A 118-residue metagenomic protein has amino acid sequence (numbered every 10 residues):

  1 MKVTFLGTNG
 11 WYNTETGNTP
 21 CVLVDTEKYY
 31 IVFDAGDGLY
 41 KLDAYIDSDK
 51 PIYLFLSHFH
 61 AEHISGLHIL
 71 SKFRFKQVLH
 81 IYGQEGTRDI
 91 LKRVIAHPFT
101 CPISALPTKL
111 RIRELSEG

Functional and structural regions predicted by a protein language model:
M1-G118: Binuclear metal-dependent hydrolase catalytic cores
